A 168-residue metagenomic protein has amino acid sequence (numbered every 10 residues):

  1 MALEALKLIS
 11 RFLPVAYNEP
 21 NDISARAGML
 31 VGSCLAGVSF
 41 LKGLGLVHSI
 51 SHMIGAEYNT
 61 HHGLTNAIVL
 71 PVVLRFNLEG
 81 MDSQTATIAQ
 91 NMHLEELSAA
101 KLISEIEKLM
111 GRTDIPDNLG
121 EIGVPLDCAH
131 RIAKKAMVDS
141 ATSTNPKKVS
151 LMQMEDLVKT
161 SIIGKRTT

Functional and structural regions predicted by a protein language model:
M1-K42, P146: Carboxylate- and glycine-rich phosphate/diphosphate-binding segment that chelates Mg2+/Mn2+
L3-P14, L30-C34, V47, S51 (+8 more regions): Predominant activation on well-ordered alpha-helical scaffold segments within soluble catalytic domains
Y17-P20, F40, L44, L78 (+3 more regions): Residues at alpha-helix boundaries and short interhelical turns
C34-N66, D139-T144: Glycine-rich phosphate/pyrophosphate-binding beta-alpha loops
E57-C128, T167: Gly/Pro-rich interdomain helix-loop hinge
L126-T168: Short, amphipathic C-terminal "tail helix"
